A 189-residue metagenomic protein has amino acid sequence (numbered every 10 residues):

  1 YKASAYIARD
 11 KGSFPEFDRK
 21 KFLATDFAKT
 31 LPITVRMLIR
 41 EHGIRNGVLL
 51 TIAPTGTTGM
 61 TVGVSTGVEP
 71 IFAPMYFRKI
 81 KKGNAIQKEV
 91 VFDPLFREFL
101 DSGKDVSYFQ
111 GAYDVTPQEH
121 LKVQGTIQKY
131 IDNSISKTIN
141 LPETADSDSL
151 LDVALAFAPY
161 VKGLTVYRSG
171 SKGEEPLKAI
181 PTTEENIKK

Functional and structural regions predicted by a protein language model:
Y1-D18: Acyl-CoA/ACP chain-elongation machinery
R9, S13, A24-K29, L38-R45 (+1 more regions): Catalytic alpha/beta core of large soluble enzyme barrels
